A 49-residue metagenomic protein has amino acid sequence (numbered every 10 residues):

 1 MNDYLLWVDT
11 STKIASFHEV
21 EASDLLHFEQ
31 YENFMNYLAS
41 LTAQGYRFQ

Functional and structural regions predicted by a protein language model:
M1-L25: N-terminal acidic leader/helix
M1-N2, R47-Q49: Short intrinsically disordered terminal tails
L26-F48: A short, charged, amphipathic alpha-helix used as a generic interaction element across diverse proteins
